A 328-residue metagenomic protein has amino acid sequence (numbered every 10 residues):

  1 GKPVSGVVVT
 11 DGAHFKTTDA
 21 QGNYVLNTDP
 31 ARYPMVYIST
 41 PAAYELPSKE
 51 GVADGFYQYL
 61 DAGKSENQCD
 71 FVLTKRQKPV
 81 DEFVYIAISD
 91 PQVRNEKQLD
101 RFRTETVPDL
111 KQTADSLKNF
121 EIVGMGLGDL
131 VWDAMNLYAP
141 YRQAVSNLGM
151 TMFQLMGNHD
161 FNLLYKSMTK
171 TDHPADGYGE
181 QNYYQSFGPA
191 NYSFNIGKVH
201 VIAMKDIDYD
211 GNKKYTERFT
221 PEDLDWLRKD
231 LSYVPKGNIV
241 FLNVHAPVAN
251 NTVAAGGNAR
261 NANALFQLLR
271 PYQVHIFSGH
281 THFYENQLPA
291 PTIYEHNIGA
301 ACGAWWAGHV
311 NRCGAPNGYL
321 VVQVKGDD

Functional and structural regions predicted by a protein language model:
G1-K2, G22, F71: A short, amphipathic beta-strand motif
V4, V25-M35: Short Pro-Gly-centered beta-turn/loop motif in secreted/extracellular proteins
V7-D11, V36: Hydrophobic beta-strand segments
T10-D29: Short, acidic Ser/Thr/Gly-rich low-complexity loop/linker segments typical of extracellular and cell-surface proteins
P41-K49, G55-F56, M135-K236, A259-F277 (+1 more regions): Extended active-site neighborhood of metal-dependent phosphoesterases/phosphodiesterases
E45-A139: N-terminal active-site segment of His-dependent metallophosphoesterases
D90, G128-D129, G157-N158, H245 (+1 more regions): Active-site glycine-centered loops adjacent to acidic/histidine catalytic or metal-binding residues that shape
L231-T252: Short acidic, glycine-rich surface-loop motifs adjacent to enzyme active sites
